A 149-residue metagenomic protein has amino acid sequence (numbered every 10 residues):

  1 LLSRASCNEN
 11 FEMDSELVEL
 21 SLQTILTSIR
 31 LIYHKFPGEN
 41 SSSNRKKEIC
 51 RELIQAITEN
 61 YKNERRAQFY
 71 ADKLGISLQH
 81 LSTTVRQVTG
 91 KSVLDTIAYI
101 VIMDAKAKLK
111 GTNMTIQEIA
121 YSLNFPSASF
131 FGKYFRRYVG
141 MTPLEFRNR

Functional and structural regions predicted by a protein language model:
L1-A5, E52-N60, D104, K108: Solvent-exposed, amphipathic alpha-helical segments
E9-L17, I29-Q55, E59-L74, Q87-D95 (+1 more regions): Short, Lys/Arg-enriched, Trp-marked, Pro/Gly-tolerant hinge/linker segments that flank
S21, T84, V101, Y134: Residues within the DNA-recognition helix of helix-turn-helix
Q68-F69, E118, E145: Alpha-helical residues within helix-turn-helix
L74, L123-N124, F135: Core residues of bacterial helix-turn-helix
L81, F130-F131, F135: Short hydrophobic/aromatic patch on the recognition helix
Q87-S129, N148-R149: Terminal helix-turn-helix DNA-binding modules in bacterial transcription factors
K133-R149: …primarily DNA-binding HTH/wHTH and HhH modules…
